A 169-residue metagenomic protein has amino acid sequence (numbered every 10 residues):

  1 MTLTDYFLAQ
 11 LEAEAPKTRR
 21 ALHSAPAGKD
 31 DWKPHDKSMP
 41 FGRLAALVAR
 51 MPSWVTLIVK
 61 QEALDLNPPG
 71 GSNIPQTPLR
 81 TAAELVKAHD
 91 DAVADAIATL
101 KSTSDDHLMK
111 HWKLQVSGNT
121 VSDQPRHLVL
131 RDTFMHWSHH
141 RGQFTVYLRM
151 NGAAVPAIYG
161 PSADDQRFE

Functional and structural regions predicted by a protein language model:
M1-A9: Short, charged, low-complexity loops and linkers
L8-H23, K29-I74, L114-E169: Short, contiguous alpha-helical
G28-K29, D106: Secondary-structure boundary/capping positions in well-ordered alpha/beta enzyme cores
L57, L64-S104: Helix-adjacent hinge/juxtasegments
A98, S102-D106, V146, M150-A153: Alpha-helix capping at helix-to-loop junctions
S102-S117: Acidic catalytic patch
